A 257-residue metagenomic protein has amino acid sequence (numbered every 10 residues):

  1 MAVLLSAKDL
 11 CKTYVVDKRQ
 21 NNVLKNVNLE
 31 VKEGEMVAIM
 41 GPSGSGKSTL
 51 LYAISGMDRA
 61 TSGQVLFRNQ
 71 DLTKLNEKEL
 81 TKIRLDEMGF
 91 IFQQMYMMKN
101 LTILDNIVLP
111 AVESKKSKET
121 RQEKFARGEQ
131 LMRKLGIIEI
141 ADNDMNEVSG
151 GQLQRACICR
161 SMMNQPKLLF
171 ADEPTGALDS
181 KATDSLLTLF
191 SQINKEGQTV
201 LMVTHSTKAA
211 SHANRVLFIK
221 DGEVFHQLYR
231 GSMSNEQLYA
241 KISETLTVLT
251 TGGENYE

Functional and structural regions predicted by a protein language model:
M40-P42: The feature captures the beta-strand-to-loop junction immediately N-terminal to the Walker
G63-D71: Conserved ABC transporter NBD signature motif
Q70-D71, V108, R121-E139: Conserved ABC ATPase "signature" region
L101-P110: Short coil-to-helix segment of the ABC ATPase nucleotide-binding domain corresponding to the Q-loop/switch region
D144-V148, Q152: Conserved ABC ATPase signature
S161-M162: ABC ATPase C-loop
Q165: Conserved catalytic motifs of ABC-family nucleotide-binding domains
L169-D172: Catalytic Walker B motif of ABC-type/P-loop ATPase nucleotide-binding domains
